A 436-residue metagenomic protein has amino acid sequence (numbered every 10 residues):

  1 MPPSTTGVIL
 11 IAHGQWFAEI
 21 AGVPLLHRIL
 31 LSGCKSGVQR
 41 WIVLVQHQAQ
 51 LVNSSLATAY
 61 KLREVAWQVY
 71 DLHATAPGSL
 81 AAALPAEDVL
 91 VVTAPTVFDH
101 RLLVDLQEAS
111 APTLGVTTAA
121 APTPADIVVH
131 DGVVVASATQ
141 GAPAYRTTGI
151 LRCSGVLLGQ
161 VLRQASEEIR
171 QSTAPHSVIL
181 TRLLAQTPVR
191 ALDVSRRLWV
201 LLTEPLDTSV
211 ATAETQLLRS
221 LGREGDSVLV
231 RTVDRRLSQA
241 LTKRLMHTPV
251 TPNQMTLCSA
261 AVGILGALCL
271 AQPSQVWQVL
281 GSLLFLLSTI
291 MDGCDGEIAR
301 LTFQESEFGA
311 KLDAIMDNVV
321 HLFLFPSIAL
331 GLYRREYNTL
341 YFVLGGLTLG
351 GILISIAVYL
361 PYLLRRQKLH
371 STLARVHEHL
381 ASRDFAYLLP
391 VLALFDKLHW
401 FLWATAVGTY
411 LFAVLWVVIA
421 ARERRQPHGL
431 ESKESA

Functional and structural regions predicted by a protein language model:
P2-V52: N-terminal glycine-rich phosphate-binding loop and ensuing alpha1 helix
L10-G14, V43-Q48, L72-H73, V92-T96 (+2 more regions): Structural motif
Q50-R101: Short phosphate-binding loop-to-helix
L56, P85, V97-Q186, L347: Conserved core of the sugar-phosphate nucleotidyltransferase
L72-P77, T302-F308, R335, Q367-K368: Juxtamembrane helix-boundary/capping and inter-helix hinge elements in multi-pass membrane proteins
T123-P143, T148-G149, P175, V189-W199 (+2 more regions): A feature for the membrane-embedded catalytic helix bundles of lipid/isoprenoid biosynthetic enzymes
R244, I264-L268, L389-V391: Alpha-helical transmembrane segments of multipass membrane proteins
P252-F308: Membrane-embedded alpha-helical segments that form the functional core of polytopic membrane enzymes, especially those
